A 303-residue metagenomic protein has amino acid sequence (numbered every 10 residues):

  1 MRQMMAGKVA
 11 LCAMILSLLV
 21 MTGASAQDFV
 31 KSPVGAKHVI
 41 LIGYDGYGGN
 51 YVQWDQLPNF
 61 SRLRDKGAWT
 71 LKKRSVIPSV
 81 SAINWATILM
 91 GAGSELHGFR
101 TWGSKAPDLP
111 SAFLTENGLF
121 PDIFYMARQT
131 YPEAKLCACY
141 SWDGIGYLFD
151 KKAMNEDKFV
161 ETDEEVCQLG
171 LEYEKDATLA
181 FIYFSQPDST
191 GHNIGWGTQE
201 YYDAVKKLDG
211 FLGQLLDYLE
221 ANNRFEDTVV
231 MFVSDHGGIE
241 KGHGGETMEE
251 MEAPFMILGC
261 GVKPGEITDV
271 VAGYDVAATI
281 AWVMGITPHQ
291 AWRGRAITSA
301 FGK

Functional and structural regions predicted by a protein language model:
M1-C12: Bacterial N-terminal signal peptides that target proteins for export
A10-M21: Bacterial N-terminal signal peptides
Q27-A36, G48-Q129: Active-site nucleophile/metal-coordination loop of metallo-enzymes that catalyze phosphate/sulfate and related
V39-G43, T70-K73, T87-L89, M126 (+6 more regions): Structural recognition of the beta-strand scaffold that forms the well-ordered cores of secreted hydrolase catalytic
I40-L41, N59, K207-E246, I280: Metal-dependent active-site segment of extracytoplasmic phospho-/sulfohydrolases and closely related
L89, E246-T287, T298, G302: Substrate-binding rim/cap in mid-to-C-terminal beta-strand-loop elements of soluble/periplasmic
S111-L169, E174-A177: A substrate-binding/cap region within the structured catalytic cores of diverse enzymes
D143-D157, L171-G210, Q214: Active-site His/acidic residue clusters
